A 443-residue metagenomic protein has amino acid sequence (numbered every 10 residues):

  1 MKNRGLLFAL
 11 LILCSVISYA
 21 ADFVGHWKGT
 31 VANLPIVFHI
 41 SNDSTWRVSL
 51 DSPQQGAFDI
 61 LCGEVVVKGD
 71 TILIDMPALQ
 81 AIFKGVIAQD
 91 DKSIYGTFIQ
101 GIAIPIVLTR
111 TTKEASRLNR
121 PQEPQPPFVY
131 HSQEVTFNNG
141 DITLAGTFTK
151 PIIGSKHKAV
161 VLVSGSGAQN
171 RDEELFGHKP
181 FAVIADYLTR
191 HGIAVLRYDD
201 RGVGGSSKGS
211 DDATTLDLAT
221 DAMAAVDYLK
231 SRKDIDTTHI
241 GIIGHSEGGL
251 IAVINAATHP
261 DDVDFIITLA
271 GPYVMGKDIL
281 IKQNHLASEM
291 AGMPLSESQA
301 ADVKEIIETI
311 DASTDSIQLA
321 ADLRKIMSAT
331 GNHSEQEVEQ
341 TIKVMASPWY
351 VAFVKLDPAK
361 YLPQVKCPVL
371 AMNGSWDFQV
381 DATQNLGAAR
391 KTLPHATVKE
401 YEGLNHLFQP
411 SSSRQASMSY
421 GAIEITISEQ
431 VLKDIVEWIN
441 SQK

Functional and structural regions predicted by a protein language model:
A21-I87, S93-Q100, F181: Central antiparallel beta-sheet cores of small beta-barrel/beta-sandwich binding domains
E114-S155: N-terminal cap/lid segment of alpha/beta-hydrolase-fold proteins
K156-S166: Short beta-strand element of the alpha/beta-hydrolase
D211-K233: Alpha/beta-hydrolase active-site loop
I267-Q364: Accessory cap/linker subdomain of secreted extracellular hydrolases
V365, A371-N373: Short beta-strand/loop motif that positions the catalytic acidic residue of the alpha/beta-hydrolase fold
C367, F378-K391: Short alpha-helix in the alpha/beta-hydrolase fold that links the catalytic acid
L404-F408, S412-K443: Catalytic active-site module of serine/aspartate enzymes centered on a nucleophile-bearing elbow/loop
